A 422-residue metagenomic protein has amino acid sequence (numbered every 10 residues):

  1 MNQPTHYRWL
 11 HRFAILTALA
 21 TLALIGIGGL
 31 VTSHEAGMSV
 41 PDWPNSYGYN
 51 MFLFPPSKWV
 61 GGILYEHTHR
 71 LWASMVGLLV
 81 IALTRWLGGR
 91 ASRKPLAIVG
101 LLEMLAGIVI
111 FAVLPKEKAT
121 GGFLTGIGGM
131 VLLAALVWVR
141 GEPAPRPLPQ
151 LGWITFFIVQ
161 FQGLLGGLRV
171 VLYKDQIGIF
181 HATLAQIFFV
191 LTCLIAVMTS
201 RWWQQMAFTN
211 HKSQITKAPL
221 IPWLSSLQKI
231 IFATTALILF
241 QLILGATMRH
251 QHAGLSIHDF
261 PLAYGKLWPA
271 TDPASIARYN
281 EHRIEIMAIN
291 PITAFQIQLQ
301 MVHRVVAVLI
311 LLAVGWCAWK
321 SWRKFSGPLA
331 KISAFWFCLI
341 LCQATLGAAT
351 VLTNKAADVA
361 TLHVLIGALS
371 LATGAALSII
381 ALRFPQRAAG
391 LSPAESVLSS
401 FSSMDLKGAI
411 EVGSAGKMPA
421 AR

Functional and structural regions predicted by a protein language model:
L10-G37, L237-R249: N-terminal signal-anchor transmembrane alpha helix
V31-S39, A112-L124, Q160-A182, M248-D259 (+1 more regions): Interfacial helix-loop-helix junctions of multi-pass membrane proteins
T32-H67, G254-Q296: Extracytosolic (periplasmic/ER-lumenal) interhelical loops and adjacent juxtamembrane/interface segments of multi-pass
I63-L79, P115-G128, I177-V190, Q298-W316 (+1 more regions): Membrane-interface loop-to-helix entry segments
V80-G88, L309-K324: Hydrophobic, aromatic-rich transmembrane alpha-helices and their immediate juxtamembrane boundary segments
G89-P145: Transmembrane alpha-helices
R90-I98, A135-L151, A318-W336, V397 (+1 more regions): Membrane-interface helix-loop-helix junctions at transmembrane boundaries of multi-pass membrane enzymes, predominantly
L194-M206, I230, A372-G413, K417-R422: A juxtamembrane structural motif centered on a specific transmembrane helix
